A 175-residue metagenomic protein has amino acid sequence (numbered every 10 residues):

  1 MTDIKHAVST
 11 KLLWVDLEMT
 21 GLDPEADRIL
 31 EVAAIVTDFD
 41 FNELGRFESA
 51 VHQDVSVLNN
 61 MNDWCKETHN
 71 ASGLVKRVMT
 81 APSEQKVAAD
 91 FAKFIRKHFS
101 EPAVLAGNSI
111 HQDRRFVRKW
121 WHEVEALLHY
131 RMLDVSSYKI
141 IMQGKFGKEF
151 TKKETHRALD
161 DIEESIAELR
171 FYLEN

Functional and structural regions predicted by a protein language model:
T2-L13, M19-G107, F150-K152: Conserved non-catalytic scaffold segment of RNase H-like nuclease domains
D16-E18, D38, D113, D134 (+1 more regions): Acidic active-site catalytic centers that drive phospho-/nucleotidyl reactions and related ester hydrolyses
G21-D23, K139, I166: Hydrophobic positions within alpha-helical membrane elements
F39, R77, D90-K97, R115 (+4 more regions): Residue-level signal for well-ordered alpha-helical scaffold segments within enzymatic catalytic domains
S83, V87-F91, D113, W120 (+1 more regions): Amphipathic alpha-helical interface surfaces
I95, H111-Y130: Substrate-recognition/cap helix-loop segment adjacent to the acidic, metal-dependent catalytic center of Asp-based
E101-I110, R115-F116, W120, F146-N175: Acidic, Mg2+-coordinating catalytic module of metal-dependent nucleases/exonucleases that use a two-metal-ion mechanism
H129-G147: Short, flexible loop segments at boundaries between secondary-structure elements
